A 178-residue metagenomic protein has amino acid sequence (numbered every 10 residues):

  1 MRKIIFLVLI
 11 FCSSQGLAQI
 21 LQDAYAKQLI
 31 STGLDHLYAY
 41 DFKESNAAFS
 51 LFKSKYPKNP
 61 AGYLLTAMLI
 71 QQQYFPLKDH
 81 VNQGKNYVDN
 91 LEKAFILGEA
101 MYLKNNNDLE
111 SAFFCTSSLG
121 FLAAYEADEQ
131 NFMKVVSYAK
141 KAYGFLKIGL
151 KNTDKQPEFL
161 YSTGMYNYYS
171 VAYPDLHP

Functional and structural regions predicted by a protein language model:
I4-S13: Sec-dependent N-terminal signal peptides
S14-A18: Sec/Tat signal peptide C-region and signal peptidase I cleavage site
A24-S31, H36-F49, K58, T66-K155 (+1 more regions): Short coil/linker segments at helix-helix boundaries
K55-A61: Glycine- and aromatic-enriched membrane insertion/assembly motifs of diderm outer-membrane and organelle channel
